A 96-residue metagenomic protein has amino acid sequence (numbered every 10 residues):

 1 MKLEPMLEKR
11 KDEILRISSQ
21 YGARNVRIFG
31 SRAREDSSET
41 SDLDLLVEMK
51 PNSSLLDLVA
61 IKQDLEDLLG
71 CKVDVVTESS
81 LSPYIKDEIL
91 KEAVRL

Functional and structural regions predicted by a protein language model:
M1-E4, M49-S79: Metal-dependent nucleotidyltransferase catalytic core
M1-V26: Helical scaffold of the NTase/Pol beta-like nucleotidyltransferase catalytic core
Y21, T40-D42, L68: Short connector loops at helix/strand junctions that flank enzyme active sites, especially segments positioning acidic
V26, L43-L45, V73: Conserved beta-strand core positions
F29-G30, T77: A secondary-structure boundary/capping signal
G30, E35-S54: Catalytic metal-binding acidic patch
E88-L96: Short hydrophobic/aromatic patches at helix-to-coil boundaries
